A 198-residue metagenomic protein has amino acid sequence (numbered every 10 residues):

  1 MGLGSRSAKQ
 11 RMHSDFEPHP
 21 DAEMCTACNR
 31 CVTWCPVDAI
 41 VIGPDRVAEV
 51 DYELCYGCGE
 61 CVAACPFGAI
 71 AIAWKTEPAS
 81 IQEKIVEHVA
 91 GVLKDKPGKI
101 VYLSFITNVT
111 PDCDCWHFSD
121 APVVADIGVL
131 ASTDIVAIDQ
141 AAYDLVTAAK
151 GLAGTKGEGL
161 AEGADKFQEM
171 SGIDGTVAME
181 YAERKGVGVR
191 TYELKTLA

Functional and structural regions predicted by a protein language model:
M1-A198: Extended, low-polarity segments enriched in aliphatic/aromatic residues
